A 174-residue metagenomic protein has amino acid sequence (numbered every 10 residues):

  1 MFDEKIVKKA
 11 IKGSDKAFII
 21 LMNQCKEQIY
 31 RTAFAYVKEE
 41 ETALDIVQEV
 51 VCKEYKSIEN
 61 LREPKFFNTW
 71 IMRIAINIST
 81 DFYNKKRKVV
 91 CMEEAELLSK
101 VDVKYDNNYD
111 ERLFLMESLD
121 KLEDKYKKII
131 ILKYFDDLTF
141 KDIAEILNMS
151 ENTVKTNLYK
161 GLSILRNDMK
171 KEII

Functional and structural regions predicted by a protein language model:
K5-K9, K38, N108, E145-N148 (+1 more regions): C-terminal edge and immediately downstream basic/flexible tail or linker adjoining helix-turn-helix-like DNA-binding
V7-R31: A short, charge-rich alpha-helical start-of-domain segment used by transcription regulators
I11, V51-F66, K86: Sigma70-family region 2
M22-E40, L119, D168-K171: Amphipathic, Lys/Arg- and hydrophobic-enriched alpha-helical face
E59-R62, R73-E93, K160: Arg/Lys-rich amphipathic alpha helix in sigma70-family domain 2
T69, T80, K141, L147-K171: DNA-recognition helix of helix-turn-helix
K88-L113, E117-D120, T139: Internal acidic/polar
I129-K133: A short pre-motif secondary-structure segment
